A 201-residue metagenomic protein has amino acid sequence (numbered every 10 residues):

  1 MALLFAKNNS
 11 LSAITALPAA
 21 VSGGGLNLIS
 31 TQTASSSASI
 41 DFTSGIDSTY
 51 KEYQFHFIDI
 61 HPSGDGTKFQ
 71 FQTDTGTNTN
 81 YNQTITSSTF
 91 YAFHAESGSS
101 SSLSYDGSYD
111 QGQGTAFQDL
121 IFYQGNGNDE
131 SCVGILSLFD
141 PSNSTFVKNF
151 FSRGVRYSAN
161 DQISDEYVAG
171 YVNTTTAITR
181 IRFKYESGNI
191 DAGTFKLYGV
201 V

Functional and structural regions predicted by a protein language model:
A2-V201: Surface-exposed molecular-recognition determinants
